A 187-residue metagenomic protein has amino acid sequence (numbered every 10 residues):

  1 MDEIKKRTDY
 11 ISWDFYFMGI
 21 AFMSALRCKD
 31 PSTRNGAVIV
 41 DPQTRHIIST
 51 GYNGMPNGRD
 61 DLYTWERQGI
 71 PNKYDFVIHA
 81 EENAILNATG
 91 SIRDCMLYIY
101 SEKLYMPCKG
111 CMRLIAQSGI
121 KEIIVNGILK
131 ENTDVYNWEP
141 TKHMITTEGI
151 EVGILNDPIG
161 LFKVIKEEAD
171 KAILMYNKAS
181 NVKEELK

Functional and structural regions predicted by a protein language model:
M1-R7, K183-K187: Basic/polar N-terminal segments that are highly enriched at the extreme N-terminus, encompassing both cleavable
E3, G19, E66-I70: Generic, low-specificity signal for short hydrophobic/alpha-helical stretches with a mild N-terminal bias, encompassing
K5-R34: Short, basic/aromatic recognition patches
I11, L26, Q43, I48-G160: Zn2+-dependent cytidine deaminase-like catalytic core
S24, M144, V164, E168: Residues that form generic nucleotide/phosphate-binding pockets
A37-P42: Short hydrophobic alpha-helical segments used for membrane anchoring or interfacial signaling
I150-K187: C-terminal functional segments of enzyme domains
